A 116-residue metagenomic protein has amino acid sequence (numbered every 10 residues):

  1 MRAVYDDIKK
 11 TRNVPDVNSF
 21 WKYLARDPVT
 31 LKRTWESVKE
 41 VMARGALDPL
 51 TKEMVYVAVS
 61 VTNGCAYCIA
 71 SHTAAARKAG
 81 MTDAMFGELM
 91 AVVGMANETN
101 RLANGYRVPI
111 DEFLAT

Functional and structural regions predicted by a protein language model:
M1-T116: Hydrophobic alpha-helical segments
